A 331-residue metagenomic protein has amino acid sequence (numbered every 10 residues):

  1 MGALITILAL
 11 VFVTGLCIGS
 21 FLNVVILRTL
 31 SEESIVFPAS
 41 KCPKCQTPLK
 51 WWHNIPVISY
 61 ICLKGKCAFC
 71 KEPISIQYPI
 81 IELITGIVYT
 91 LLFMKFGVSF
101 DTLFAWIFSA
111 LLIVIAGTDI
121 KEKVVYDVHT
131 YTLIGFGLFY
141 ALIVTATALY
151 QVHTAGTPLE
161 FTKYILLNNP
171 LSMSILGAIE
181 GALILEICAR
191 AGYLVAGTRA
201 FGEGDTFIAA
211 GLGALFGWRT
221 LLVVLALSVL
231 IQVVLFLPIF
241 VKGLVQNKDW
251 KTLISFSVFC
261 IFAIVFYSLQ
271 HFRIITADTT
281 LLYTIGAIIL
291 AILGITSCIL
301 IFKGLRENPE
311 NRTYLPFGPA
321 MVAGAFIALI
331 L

Functional and structural regions predicted by a protein language model:
M1-L331: A membrane-topology feature that recognizes alpha-helical transmembrane segments and their immediate juxtamembrane
